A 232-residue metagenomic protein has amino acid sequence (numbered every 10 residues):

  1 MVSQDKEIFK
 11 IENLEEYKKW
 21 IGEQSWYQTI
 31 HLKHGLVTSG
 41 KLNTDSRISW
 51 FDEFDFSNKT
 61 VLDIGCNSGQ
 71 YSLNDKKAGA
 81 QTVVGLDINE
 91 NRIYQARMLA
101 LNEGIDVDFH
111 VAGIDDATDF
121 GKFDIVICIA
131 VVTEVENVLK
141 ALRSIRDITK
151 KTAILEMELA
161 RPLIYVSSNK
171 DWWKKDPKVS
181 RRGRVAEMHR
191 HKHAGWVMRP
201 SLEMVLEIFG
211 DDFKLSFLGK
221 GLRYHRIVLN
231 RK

Functional and structural regions predicted by a protein language model:
G40-S57: Conserved alpha-helix/loop element of class I SAM-dependent methyltransferases that forms part of the SAM/SAH-binding
G69-L73: Glycine-rich SAM-binding Motif I of class I
N74, A78-I105: Class I SAM-dependent methyltransferase SAM/SAH-binding core
G104-I114: Conserved SAM-binding strand-loop segment of SAM-dependent methyltransferases
I125-N137: A short SAM/SAH-binding and catalytic strip from SAM-dependent methyltransferases
L139-T152: A short glycine-rich, Lys/Arg-flanked "PGG" loop and its adjoining helix->strand segment in the class I
L155-G183: Conserved class I S-adenosyl-L-methionine
K192-D211: Short alpha-helix
